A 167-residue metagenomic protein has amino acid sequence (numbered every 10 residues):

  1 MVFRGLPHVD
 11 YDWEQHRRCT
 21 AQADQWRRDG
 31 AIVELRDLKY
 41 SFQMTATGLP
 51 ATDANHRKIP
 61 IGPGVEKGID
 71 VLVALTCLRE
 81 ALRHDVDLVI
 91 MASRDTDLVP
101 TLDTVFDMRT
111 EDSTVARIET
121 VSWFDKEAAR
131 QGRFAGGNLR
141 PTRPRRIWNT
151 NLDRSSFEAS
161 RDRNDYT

Functional and structural regions predicted by a protein language model:
M1-D87, K126-T167: A charged nuclease-like catalytic/ligand-binding cleft shared by nucleic-acid processing domains
V2-R4, M91, T120-S122: Structural beta-sheet core signal
T47, D53-A54, L102, T110-D112: Alpha-helix boundary/interfacial micro-motifs
C77-E111: Acidic, metal-binding active-site segment of PIN/NYN-like and related structure-specific nucleases
T104-K126: VWA/integrin I-like adhesion module and closely mimicked acidic/polar interface patches used
